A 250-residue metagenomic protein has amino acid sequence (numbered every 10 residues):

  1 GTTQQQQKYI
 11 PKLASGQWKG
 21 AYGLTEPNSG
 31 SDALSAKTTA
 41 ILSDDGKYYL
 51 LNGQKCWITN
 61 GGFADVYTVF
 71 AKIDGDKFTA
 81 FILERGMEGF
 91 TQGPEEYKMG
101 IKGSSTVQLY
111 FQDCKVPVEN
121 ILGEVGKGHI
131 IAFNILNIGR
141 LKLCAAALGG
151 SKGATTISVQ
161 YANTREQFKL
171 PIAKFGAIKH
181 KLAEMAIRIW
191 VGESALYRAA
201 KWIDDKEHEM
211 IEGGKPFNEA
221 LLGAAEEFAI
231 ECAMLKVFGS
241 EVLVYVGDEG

Functional and structural regions predicted by a protein language model:
G1-E26, D44-Y49: FAD-binding glycine-rich core of flavoenzymes that anchor FAD
N28-S31, W57-N60, K72, K98-S105: Short Gly/Pro-enriched turn/cap motifs at secondary-structure boundaries
T38-I41: A structural signal for short hydrophobic beta-strand segments in well-ordered beta-sheet cores
K47-Q92: A short core secondary-structure module
T91-E193, F228, C232-A233, V237: Glycine-rich beta->alpha junctions and the first turn(s) of the following alpha-helix
I101, H208, L222-G250: Alpha-helix capping/hinge segments and adjacent helical runs
A132, F217-A224: Short, charged/polar, low-complexity loop and linker segments that flank or interrupt alpha-helical bundles
V159, K181-N218: Loop-to-helix element that buttresses phosphate recognition and phosphoryl-transfer chemistry
